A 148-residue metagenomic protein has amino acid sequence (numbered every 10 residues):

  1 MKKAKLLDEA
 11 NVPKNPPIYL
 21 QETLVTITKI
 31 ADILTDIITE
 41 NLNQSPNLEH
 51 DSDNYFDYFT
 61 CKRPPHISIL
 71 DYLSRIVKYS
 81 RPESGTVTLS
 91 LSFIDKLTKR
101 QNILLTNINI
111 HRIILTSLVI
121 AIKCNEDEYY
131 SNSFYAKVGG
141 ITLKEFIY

Functional and structural regions predicted by a protein language model:
M1-G85, L89, D95-I103: Acidic, Ser/Thr/Pro-rich regulatory low-complexity segments at or just upstream of the first helical elements of major
L89, E128-A136: A short alpha-helix capping/helix-loop junction motif
S90, I114: Alpha-helical segment that forms one wall of the substrate-binding/catalytic cleft in peptidoglycan-active domains
T98, A121-Y130: Extended, well-ordered alpha-helical segments in internal regulatory regions
N107-N109: Extended, leucine-rich alpha-helical cores of fungal transcription factors
S133-Y148: Channel- or pocket-lining gating/hinge segments that regulate access to a cavity or pore
